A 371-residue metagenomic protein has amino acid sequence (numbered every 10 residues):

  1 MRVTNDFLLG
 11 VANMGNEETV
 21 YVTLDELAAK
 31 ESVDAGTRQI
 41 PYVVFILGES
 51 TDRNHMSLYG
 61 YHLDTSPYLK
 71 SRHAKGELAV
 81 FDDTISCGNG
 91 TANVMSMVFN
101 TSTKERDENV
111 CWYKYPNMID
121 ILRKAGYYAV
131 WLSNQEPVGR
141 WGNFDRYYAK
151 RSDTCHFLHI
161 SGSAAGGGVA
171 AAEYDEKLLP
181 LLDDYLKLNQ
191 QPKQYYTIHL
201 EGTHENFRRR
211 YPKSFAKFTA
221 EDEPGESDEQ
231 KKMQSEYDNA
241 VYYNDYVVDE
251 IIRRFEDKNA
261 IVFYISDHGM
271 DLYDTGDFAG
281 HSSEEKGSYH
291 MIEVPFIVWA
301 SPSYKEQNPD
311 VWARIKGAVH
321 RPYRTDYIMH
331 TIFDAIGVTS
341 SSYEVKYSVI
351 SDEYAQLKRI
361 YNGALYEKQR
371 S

Functional and structural regions predicted by a protein language model:
M1-F45, S50-P224, E293, R324-A355: Active-site-proximal alpha/beta segments of enzymes that process anionic O-linked groups
K30-V33, A279-G287, K316-G317: Short, P/G- and charge-enriched loop/turn segments at secondary-structure junctions
V44, A240-H281, M329-F333: Metal-dependent active-site segment of extracytoplasmic phospho-/sulfohydrolases and closely related
G60-D64, A260, I265-N308, Y343-V345 (+1 more regions): Histidine-centered active-site microenvironments of extracellular/periplasmic hydrolases and transferases
N109-P116, K231-N244, K286-I292, K305-I332 (+1 more regions): A short beta-strand-to-alpha-helix junction
I121-G126, G167-A172, D184-Q191, R253 (+5 more regions): C-terminal luminal/periplasmic domains and tails of membrane-associated envelope-modifying transferases
W131-S133, Y195-G202, D238-V241, I261-S266 (+1 more regions): Short beta-strand segments
M270-T275, G337-S371: C-terminal cap/loop subdomain of S1 sulfatases and analogous C-terminal strand-loop tails that border
